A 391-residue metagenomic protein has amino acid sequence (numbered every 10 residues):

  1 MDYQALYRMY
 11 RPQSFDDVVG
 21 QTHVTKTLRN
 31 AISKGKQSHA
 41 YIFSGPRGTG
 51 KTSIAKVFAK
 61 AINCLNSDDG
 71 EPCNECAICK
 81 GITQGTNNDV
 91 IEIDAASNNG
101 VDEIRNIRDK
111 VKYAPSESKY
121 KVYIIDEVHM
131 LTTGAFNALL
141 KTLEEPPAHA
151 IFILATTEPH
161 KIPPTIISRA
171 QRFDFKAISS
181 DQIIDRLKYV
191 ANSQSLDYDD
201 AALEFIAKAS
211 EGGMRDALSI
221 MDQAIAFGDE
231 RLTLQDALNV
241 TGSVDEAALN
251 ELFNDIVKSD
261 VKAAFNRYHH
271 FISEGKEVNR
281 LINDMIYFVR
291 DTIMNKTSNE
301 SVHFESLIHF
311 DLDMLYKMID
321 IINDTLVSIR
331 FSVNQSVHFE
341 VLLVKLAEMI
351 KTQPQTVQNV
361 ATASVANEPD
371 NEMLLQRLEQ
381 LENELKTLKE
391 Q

Functional and structural regions predicted by a protein language model:
M1-R172, V190: P-loop/Walker A NTP-binding region and its immediately flanking N-terminal helices in P-loop NTPase folds
T86-N88, E103-N106, K119, A155 (+3 more regions): Extended, largely alpha-helical regulatory/partner-binding modules appended to the mid-to-C-terminal parts
